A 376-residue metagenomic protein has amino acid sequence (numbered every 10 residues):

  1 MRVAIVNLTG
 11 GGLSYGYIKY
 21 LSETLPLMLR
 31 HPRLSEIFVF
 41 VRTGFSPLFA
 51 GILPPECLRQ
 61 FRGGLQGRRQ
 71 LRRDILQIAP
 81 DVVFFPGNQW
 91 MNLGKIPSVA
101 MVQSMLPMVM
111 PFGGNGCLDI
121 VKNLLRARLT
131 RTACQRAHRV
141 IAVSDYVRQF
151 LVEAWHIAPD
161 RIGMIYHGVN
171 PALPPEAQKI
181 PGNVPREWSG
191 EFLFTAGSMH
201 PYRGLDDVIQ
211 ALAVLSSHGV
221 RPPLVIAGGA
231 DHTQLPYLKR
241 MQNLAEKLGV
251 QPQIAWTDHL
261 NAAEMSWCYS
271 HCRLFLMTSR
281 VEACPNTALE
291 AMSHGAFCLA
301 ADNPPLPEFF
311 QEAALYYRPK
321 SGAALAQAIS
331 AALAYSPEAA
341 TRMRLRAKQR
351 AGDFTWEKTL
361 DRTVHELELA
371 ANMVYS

Functional and structural regions predicted by a protein language model:
A4-V6, P185-R203, I209-L212, V225: Conserved donor-binding/catalytic core segment of Leloir-type glycosyltransferases
Y15-P26, H200-V214, G219, P236-K239: A conserved mid-protein helix/loop that constitutes part of the nucleotide-sugar donor-binding site
I75, W267-C272: Short alpha-helical donor nucleotide-sugar binding micro-motif in glycosyltransferases
I120-V140: Membrane-proximal helix-turn-helix segments that form the acceptor-binding/catalytic region of lipid-linked
T233-L238, V250-N261, C268, L315-Y316: Active-site donor-binding acidic/aromatic loop of nucleotide-activated sugar and phosphosugar transferases involved
R280: Aromatic "clamp/platform" in nucleotide-sugar-dependent glycosyltransferases that forms part of the donor/acceptor
A296-A300: Short hydrophobic beta-strand element within catalytic cores of glycosyltransferases and related nucleotide-activated
L315-G322, A331-P337: Conserved acidic donor-binding segment of nucleotide-sugar-dependent glycosyltransferases
